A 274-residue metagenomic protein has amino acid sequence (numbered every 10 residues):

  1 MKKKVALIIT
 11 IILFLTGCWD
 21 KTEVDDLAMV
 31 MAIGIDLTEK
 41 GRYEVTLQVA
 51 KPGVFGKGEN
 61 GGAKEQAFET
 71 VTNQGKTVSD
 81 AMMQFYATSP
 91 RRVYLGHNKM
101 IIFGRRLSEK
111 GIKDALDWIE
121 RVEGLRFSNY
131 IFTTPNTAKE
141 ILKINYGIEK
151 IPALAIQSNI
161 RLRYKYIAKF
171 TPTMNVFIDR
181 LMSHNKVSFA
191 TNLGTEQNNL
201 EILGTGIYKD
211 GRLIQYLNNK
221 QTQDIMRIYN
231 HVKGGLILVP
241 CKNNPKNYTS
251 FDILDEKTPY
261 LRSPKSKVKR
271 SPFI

Functional and structural regions predicted by a protein language model:
K2-I274: Membrane-proximal alpha-helical signals and transmembrane carboxylates
